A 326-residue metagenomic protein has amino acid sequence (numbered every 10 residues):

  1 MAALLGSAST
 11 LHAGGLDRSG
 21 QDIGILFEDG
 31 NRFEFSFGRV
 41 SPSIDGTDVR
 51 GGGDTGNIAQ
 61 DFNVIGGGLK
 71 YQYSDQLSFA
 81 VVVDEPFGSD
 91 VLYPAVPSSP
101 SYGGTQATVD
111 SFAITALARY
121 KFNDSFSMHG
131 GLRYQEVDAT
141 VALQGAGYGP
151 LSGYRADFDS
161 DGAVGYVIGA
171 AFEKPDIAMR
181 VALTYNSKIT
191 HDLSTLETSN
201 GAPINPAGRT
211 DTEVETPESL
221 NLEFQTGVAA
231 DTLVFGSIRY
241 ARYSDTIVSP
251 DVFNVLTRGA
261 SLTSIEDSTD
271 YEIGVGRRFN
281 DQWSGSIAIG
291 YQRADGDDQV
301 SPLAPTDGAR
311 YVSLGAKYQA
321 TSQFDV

Functional and structural regions predicted by a protein language model:
M1-S7: Bacterial N-terminal signal peptides
A8-A13: Sec/Tat signal peptide C-region and signal peptidase I cleavage site
G14-G24, E28: N-terminal basic/disordered segments at the start of proteins
G14-R18, D45-D54, N63-G66, Q72-V326: Outer-membrane beta-barrel porins/channels
I25-G46: Transmembrane beta-strand segments of Gram-negative outer membrane beta-barrel proteins
D29-N31, D61-I65: Short N-terminal amphipathic alpha-helix/helix-capping patch enriched in small hydrophobics with frequent Ser/Thr
